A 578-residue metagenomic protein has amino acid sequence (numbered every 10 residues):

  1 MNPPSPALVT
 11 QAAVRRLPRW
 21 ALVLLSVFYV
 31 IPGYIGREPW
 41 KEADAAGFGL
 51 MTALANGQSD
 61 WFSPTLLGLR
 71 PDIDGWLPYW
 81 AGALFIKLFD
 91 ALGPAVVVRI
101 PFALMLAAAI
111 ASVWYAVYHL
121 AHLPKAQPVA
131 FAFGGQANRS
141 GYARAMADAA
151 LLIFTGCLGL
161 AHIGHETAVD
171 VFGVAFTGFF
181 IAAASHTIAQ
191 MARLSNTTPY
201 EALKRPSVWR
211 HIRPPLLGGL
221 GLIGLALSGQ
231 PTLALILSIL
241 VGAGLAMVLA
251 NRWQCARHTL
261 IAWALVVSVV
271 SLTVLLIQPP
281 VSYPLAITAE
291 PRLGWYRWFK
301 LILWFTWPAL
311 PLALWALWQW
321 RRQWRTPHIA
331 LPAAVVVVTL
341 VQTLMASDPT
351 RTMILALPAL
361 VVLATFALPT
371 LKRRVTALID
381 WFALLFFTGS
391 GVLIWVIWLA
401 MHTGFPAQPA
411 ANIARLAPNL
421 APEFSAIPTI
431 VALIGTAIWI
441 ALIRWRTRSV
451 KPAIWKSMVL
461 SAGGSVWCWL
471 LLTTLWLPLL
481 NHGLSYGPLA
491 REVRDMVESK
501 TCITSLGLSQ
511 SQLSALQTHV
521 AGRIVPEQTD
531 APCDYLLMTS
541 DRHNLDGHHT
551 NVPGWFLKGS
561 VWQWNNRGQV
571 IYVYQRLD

Functional and structural regions predicted by a protein language model:
N2-R16, W20-V23, D170, T187 (+1 more regions): Membrane-embedded architecture of ER/inner-membrane glycosylation machinery
V27, G33-W61, A286-E290: Aromatic-rich transmembrane-lumenal/periplasmic boundary elements in polytopic membrane proteins
G47-I73, L77-W80, L84: Extracytosolic helix-loop segments that constitute the early lumenal/periplasmic catalytic or substrate-binding loops
G49, Y79, A83, A111-Y115 (+4 more regions): Transmembrane alpha-helix boundary and packing residues in multipass membrane permease domains and related
W76, W80, F89-A111, Y115-A116 (+3 more regions): Loop-to-helix entry region of an early transmembrane alpha helix in multi-pass inner-membrane enzymes
I100-R139, G156, F179: Transmembrane-helix motifs of polytopic, lipid-linked glycan transferases
S140, A161, G173-T177: Conserved catalytic motifs of ABC-family nucleotide-binding domains
A150-T155: Short helix- or helix-capping micro-motifs that position conserved polar/aromatic residues at function-defining sites
